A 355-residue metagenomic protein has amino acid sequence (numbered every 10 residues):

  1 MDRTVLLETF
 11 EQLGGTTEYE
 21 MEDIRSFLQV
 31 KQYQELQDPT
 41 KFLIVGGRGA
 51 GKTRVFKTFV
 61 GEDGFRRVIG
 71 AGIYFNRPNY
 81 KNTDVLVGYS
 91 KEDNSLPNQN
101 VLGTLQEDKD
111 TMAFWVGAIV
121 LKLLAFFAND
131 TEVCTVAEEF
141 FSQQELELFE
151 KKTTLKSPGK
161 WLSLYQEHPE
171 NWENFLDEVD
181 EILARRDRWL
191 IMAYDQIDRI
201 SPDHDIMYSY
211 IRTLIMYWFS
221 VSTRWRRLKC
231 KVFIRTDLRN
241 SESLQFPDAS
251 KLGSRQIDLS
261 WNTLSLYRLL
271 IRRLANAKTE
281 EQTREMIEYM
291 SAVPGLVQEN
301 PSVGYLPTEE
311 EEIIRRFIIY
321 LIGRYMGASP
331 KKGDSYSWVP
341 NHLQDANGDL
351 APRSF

Functional and structural regions predicted by a protein language model:
M1-L43, G47, D63-K81: A short, basic N-terminal segment
D2-E8, L13-T16, R224, I313-F355: C-terminal leucine-rich, beta-strand-based interaction scaffolds used for sensing/assembly
D2-V5, E11-T17, G46-G49, D63 (+4 more regions): Short, flexible loop/turn elements at secondary-structure junctions
E22-L28, Y33-T40, W172-F175, I211-L214 (+2 more regions): Short linear interaction motifs
I24, L28-Q32, D84-N98, D187-Y194 (+2 more regions): Active-site-adjacent bridging/hinge elements
Q37-D38, R186-R188, R226-R227: Short loop/turn elements that form and flank the Walker-type P-loop nucleotide-binding site in RecA-like NTPase cores
K41, G47-L190, I200-D205: P-loop NTPase nucleotide-binding core
I182, I191, I197-K332: The catalytic "switch" region of P-loop NTPases
